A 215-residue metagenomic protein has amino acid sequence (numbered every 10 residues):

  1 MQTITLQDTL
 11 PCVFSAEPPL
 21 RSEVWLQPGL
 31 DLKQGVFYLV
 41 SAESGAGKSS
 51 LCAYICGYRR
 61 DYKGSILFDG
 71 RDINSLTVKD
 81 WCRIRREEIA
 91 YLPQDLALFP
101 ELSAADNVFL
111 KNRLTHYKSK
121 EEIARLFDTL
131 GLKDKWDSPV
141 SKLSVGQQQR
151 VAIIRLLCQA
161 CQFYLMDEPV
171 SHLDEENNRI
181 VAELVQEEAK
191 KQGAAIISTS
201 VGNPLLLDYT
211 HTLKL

Functional and structural regions predicted by a protein language model:
C56: Helix-to-loop junction immediately C-terminal to a conserved catalytic motif
G64-I73: Conserved ABC transporter NBD signature motif
I73-A90: ABC ATPase NBD coupling module
D95, E101-L114: Q-loop/switch helix immediately C-terminal to the Walker
K120-K135: Conserved ABC ATPase "signature" region
P139-Q147: Conserved ABC ATPase signature
Y164-E168: Catalytic Walker B motif of ABC-type/P-loop ATPase nucleotide-binding domains
